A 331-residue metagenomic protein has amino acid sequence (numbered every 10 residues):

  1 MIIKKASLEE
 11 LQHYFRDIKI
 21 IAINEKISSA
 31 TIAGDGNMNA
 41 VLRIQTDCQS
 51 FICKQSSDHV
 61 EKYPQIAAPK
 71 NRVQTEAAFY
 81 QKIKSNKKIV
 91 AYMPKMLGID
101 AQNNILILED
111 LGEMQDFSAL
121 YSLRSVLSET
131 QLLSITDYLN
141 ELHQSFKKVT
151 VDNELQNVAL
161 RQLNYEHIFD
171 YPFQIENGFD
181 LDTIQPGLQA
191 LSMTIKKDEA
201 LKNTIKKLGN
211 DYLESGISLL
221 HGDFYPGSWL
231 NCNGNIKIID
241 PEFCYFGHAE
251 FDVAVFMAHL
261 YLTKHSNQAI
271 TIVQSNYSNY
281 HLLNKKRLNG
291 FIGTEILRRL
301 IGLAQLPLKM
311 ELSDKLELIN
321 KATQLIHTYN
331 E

Functional and structural regions predicted by a protein language model:
M1-Q102, T328-E331: Conserved NTP-binding catalytic cores of kinases and kinase-like/nucleotidyltransferase enzymes across multiple kinase
I2-S7, E154-L208, I301: Active-site catalytic-loop/activation-segment of kinase and kinase-like phosphoryl-transfer enzymes
Y63-Q65, R72, I217-L219, L230-I272: Active-site Asp-x-Gly
A78, F246-H281, I292-E311: Active-site activation/catalytic loop segments of kinase-like enzymes and analogous catalytic loops in related
N103-Q115: Conserved short submotifs of the Hanks-type protein kinase catalytic core that shape the nucleotide-binding pocket
M114-V158: Conserved kinase catalytic-core helix
S145, G209-S218: Protein kinase catalytic-loop region centered on the HRD/HxD motif
D223, G227-W229: Catalytic-loop signature of eukaryotic-like protein kinases
